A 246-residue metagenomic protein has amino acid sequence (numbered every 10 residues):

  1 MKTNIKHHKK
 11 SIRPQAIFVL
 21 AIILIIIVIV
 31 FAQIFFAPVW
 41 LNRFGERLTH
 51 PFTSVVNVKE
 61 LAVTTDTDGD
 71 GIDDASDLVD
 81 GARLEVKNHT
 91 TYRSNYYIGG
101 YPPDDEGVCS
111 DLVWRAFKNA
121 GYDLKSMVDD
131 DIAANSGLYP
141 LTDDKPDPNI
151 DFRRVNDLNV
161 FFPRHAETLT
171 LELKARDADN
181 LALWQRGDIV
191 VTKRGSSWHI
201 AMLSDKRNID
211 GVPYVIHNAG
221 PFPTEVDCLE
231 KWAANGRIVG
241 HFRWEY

Functional and structural regions predicted by a protein language model:
M1-T3: N-terminal intrinsically disordered, acidic low-complexity segments at the extreme N-terminus
I5-I27: N-terminal Sec-pathway targeting helices
I26-F36: Hydrophobic alpha-helical membrane-insertion segments, chiefly the h-region of N-terminal signal peptides
P38-F162: N-terminal capping segments
N119-L124, K193, R207-D210, A233: Bacterial peptidoglycan biogenesis and beta-lactam-recognition machinery
A133-P221: ...with weaker cross-activation on analogous glycine-rich loops/strands in unrelated enzymes
D210-Y246: Low-complexity, Gly/Ser/Thr/Pro-rich intrinsically disordered linker/tail segments
